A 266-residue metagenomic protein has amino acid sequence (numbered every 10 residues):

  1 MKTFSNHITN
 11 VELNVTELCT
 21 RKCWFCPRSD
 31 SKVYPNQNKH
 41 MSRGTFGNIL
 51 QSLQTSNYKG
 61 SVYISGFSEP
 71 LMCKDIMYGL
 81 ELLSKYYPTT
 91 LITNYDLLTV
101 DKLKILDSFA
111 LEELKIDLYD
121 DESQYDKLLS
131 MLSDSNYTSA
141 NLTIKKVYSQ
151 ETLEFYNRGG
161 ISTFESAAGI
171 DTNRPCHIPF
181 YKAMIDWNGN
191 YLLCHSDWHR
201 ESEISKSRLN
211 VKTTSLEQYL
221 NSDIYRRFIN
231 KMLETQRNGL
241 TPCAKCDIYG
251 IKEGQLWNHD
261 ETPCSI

Functional and structural regions predicted by a protein language model:
M1-E113, E253-I266: Conserved alpha-helical substructure of the radical SAM core
M1-T9, S29, H199-I266: Flexible mid-to-C-terminal extensions adjoining Fe-S/redox cofactors in radical SAM and related proteins
L13, E17-T20, I170, Q236-L240: Processing junctions and N-termini across compartments
C19, C23-C26, C176, C194 (+1 more regions): Short cysteine clusters
S65, D117, D197: Conserved residues at the C-terminal ends of beta-strands
C73-Y181, D186: Conserved AdoMet/S-adenosylmethionine-binding subsite of the radical SAM
D186, H195-S196: Conserved, surface-exposed functional patches that form binding/active-site neighborhoods
